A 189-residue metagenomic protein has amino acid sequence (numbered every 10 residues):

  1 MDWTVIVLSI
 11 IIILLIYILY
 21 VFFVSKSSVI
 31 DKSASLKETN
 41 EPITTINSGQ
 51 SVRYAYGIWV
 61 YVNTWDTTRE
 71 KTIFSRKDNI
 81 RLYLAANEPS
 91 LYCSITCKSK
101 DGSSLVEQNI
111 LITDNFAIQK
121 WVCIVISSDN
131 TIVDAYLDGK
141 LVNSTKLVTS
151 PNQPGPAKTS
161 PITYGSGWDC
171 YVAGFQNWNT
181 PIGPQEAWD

Functional and structural regions predicted by a protein language model:
M1-D189: Extracellular glycan-associated modules
